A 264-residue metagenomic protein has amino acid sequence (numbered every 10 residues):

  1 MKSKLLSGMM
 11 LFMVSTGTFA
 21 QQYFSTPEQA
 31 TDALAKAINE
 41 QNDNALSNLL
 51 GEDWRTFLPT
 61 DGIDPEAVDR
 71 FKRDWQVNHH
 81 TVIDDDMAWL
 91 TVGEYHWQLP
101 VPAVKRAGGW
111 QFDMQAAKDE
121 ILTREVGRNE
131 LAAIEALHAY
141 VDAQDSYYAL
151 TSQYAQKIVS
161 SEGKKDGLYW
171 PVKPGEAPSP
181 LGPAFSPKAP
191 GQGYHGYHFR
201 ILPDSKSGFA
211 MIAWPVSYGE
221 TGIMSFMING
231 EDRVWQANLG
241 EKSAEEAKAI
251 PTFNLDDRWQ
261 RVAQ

Functional and structural regions predicted by a protein language model:
M1-L5: Positively charged n-region of N-terminal signal peptides that target proteins for export
S15-T16: N-terminal signal peptide c-region/cleavage motif recognized by signal peptidases
F19-E40, V82, A117-D142, S146: Short, low-complexity N-terminal intrinsically disordered segments enriched in polar/charged residues
N42-D53, A155-V159: Short, well-ordered alpha-helical segments enriched in acidic and aromatic residues
G51-P100, F185-A210: Surface-exposed, charged secondary-structure patches
W89-T91, Y95-L131, E135-H138, R233-L239 (+1 more regions): Short beta-strand edge/turn micro-motifs at domain boundaries
V141-E220, Q264: Flexible, glycine-rich surface segments
R200-D204, A210-Q264: A cross-kingdom marker for long, charged
